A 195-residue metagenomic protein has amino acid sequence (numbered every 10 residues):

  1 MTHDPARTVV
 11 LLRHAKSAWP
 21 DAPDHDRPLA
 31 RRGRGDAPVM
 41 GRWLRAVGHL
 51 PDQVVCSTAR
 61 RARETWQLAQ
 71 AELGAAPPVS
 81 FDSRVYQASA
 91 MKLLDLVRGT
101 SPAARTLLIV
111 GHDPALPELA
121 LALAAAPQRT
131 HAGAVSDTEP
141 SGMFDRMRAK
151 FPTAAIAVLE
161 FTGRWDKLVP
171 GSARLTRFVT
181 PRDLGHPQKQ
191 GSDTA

Functional and structural regions predicted by a protein language model:
M1-T2, A71, G99, R148-A149 (+1 more regions): Short secondary-structure boundary/capping segments
T2-A88, K92, A124-G133, F151 (+1 more regions): Active-site-proximal alpha-helix that buttresses catalytic centers in soluble enzyme cores
V9, T106-L108, I156: Residue-level preference for the first positions of well-ordered beta-strands
K16, A59-R61, P114, G163 (+1 more regions): Short, glycine/serine-rich, charged loops/turns that create anion-binding and catalytic segments at active sites
V47-H49, T100-R105: Glycine-rich phosphate-binding loop signature in dinucleotide/nucleotide-binding domains
A104-A124: A glycine-rich beta-strand to alpha-helix segment that forms a phosphate/ribose-binding loop at ligand/cofactor sites
A124-R174, F178-P181: Domain-level recognition of soluble alpha/beta enzyme cores, biased toward histidine phosphatases/phosphomutases
